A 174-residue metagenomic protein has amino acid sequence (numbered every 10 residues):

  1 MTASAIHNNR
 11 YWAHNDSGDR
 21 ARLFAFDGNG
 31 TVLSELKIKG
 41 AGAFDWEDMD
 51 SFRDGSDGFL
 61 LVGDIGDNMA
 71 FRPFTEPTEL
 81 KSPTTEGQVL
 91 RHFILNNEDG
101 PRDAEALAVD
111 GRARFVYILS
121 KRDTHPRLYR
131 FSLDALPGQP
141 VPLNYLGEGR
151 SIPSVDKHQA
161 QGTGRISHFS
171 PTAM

Functional and structural regions predicted by a protein language model:
T2-M174: Sequence/structural signature of beta-propeller domains
